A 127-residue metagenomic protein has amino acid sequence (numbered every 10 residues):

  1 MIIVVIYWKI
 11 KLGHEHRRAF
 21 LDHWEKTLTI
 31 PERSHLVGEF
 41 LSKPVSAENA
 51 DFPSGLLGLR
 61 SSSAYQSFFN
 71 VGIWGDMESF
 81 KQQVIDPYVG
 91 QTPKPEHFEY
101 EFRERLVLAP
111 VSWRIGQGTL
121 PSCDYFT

Functional and structural regions predicted by a protein language model:
I2-I10, F69-V71: Active-site-flanking beta-strand signature of metal-NTP-handling nucleotidyl enzymes and homologous cyclase-like
K9-F20: Short, surface-exposed ligand-recognition loops at beta-strand->loop->(often short) alpha-helix junctions that present
K26-G38, F52-G116: An amphipathic, aromatic/His-enriched active-site/gating alpha helix that lines ligand/cofactor pockets
E48: Flexible glycine/acidic-rich beta-alpha junction loops that bind and position SAM and/or redox cofactors in anaerobic
V111-T127: Short, charged interaction patches at domain edges and termini
